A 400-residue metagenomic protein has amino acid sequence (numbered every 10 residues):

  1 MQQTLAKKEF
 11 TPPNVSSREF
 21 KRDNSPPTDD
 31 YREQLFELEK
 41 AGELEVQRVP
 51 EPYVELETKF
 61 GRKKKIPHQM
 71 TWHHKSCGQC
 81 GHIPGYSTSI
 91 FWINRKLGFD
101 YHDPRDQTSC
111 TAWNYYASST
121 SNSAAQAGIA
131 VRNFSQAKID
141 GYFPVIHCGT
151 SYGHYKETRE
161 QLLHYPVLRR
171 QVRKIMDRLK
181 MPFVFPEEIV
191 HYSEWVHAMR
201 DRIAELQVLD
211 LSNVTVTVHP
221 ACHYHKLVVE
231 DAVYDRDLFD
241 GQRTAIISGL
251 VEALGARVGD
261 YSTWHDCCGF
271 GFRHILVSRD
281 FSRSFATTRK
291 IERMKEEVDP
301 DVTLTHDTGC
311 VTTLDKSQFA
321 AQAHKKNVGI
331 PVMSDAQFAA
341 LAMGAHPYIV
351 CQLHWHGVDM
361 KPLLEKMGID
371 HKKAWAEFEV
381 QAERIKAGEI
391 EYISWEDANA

Functional and structural regions predicted by a protein language model:
Q2-A400: Iron-sulfur cluster-binding electron-transfer modules in prokaryotic oxidoreductases
